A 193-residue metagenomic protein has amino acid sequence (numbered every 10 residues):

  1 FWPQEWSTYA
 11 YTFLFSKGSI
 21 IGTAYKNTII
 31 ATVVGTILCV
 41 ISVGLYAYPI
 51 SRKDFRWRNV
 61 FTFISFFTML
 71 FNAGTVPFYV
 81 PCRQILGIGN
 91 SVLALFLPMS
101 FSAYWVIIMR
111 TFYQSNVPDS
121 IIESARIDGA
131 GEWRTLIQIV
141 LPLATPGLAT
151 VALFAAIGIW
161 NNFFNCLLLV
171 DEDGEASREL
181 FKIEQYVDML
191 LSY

Functional and structural regions predicted by a protein language model:
F1-Y193: A hydrophobic, multi-pass inner-membrane permease signature
